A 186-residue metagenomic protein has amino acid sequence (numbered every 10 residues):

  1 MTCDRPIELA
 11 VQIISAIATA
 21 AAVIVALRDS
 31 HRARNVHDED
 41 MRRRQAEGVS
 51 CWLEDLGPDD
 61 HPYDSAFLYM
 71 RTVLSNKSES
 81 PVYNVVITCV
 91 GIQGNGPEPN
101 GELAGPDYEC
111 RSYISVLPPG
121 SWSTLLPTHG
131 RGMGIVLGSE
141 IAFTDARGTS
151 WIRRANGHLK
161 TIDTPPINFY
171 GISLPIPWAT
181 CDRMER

Functional and structural regions predicted by a protein language model:
M1-P81, V90-Q93: Membrane-proximal alpha-helical anchors
D59-L68, E79-R186: An amphipathic alpha-helical interaction surface
